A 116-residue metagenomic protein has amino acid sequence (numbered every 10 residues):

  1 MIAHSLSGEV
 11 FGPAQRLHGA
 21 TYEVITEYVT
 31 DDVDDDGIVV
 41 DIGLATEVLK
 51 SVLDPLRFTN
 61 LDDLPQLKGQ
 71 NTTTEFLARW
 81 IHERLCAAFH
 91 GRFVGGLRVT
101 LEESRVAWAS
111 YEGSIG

Functional and structural regions predicted by a protein language model:
M1-G116: Charge-rich, low-complexity N-terminal segments
